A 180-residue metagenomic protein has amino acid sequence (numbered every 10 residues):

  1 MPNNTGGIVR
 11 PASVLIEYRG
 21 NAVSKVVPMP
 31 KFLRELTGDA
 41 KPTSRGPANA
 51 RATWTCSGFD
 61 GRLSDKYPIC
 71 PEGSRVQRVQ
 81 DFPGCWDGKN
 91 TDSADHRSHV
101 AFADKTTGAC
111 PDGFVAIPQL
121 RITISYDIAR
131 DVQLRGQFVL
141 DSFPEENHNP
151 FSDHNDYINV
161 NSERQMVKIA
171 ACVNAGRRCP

Functional and structural regions predicted by a protein language model:
M1-Q80, D87-P180: Primary mode marks residue(s) on the alpha4-beta5-alpha5 output face of response regulator receiver
